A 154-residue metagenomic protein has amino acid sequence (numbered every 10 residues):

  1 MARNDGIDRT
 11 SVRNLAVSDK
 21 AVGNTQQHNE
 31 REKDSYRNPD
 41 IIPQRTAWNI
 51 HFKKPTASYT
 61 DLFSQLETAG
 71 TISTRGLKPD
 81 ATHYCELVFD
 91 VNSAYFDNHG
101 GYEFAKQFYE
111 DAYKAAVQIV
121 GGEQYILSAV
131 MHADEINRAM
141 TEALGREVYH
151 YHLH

Functional and structural regions predicted by a protein language model:
M1-H154: N-terminal nicking endonuclease/strand-transfer module with a His-rich metal-binding environment and a catalytic Tyr
